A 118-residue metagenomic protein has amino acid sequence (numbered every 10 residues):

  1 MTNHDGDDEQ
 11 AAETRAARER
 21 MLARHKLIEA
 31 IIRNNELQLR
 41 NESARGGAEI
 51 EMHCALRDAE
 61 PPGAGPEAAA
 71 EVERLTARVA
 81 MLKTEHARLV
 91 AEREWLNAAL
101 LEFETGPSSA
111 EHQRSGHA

Functional and structural regions predicted by a protein language model:
M1-E29: Short, charge-rich amphipathic alpha-helices with coiled-coil/heptad character
M1-H4, R114-A118: Short intrinsically disordered terminal tails
T14-R18, R24, E49, A68 (+2 more regions): Short amphipathic alpha-helical segments that mediate assembly, nucleic-acid/protein binding, or membrane association
M21, I28-A30, N34-L37, N41-E42 (+2 more regions): Alpha-helical coiled-coil rod domains
I31-R74: Extended alpha-helical coiled-coil "stalk/arm" regions that act as elongated linkers or oligomerization scaffolds
Q38, E71-F103: Amphipathic alpha-helical coiled-coil segments
G46-C54, E60, A87, E94 (+3 more regions): Alpha-helical coiled-coil oligomerization motifs
